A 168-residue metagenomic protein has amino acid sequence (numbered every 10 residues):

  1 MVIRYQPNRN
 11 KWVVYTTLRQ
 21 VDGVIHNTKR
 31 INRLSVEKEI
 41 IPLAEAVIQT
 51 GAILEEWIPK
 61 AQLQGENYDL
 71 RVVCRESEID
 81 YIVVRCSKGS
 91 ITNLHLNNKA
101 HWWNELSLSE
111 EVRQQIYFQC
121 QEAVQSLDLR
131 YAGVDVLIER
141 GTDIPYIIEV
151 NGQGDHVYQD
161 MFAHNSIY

Functional and structural regions predicted by a protein language model:
M1-L96: Phosphate-binding site of ATP-dependent enzymes
I53, A132-V134: A short linear hydrophobic-aromatic micro-motif
R71, D135-L137: Short acidic loop-to-beta-strand element that houses the catalytic metal-binding Asp/Glu of nuclease active sites
R85-G89, L137, T142: Short glycine-enriched loops at secondary-structure junctions
L94-Y131, I138-Y168: C-terminal active-site "lid" helix and adjoining low-complexity regulatory extension at the edge of ATP-using catalytic
